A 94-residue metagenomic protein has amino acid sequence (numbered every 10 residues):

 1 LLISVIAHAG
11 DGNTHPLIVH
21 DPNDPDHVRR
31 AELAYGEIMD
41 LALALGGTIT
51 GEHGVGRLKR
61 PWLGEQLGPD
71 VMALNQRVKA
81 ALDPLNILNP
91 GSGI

Functional and structural regions predicted by a protein language model:
L1-I94: Conserved glycine-rich FAD pyrophosphate-binding loop
